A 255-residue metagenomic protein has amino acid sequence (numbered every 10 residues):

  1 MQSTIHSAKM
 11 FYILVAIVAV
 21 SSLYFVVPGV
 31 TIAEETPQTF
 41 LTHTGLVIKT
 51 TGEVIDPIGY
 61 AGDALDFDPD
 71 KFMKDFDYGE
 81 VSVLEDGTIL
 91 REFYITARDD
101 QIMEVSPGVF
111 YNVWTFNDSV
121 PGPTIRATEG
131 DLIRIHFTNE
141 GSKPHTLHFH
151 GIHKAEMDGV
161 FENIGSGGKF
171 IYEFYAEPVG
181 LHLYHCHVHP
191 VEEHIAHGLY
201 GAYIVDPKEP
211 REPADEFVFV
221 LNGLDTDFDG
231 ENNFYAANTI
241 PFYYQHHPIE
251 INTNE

Functional and structural regions predicted by a protein language model:
M1-T36: Secretory targeting signatures
I32-G87, H194-E231: Extracytoplasmic/periplasmic copper-protein system
L84-T88, V120-I133, Y244-E255: Short, glycine/small-residue-enriched coil/turn segments at secondary-structure junctions
E92-I204: Histidine- and aromatic-enriched segments that form or immediately flank copper-ligand environments
K169, R211-D215, T253: Trp-centered recognition loops
E216-T253: Acidic-aromatic/histidine active-site loop/patch
